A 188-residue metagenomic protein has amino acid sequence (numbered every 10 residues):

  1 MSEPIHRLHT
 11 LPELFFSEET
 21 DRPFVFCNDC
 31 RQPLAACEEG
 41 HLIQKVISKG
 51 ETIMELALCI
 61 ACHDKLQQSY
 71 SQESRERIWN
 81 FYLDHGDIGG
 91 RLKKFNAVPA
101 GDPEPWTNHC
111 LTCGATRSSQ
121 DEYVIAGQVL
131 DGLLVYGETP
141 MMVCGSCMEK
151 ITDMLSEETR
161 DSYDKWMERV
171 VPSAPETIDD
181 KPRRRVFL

Functional and structural regions predicted by a protein language model:
M1-E19, Q68-E104, S156-L188: Short, intrinsically disordered terminal segments enriched in charged and Pro/Gly residues
P4-R7, L11, E39, I43 (+5 more regions): Residue-level signal for well-ordered alpha-helical segments
D21-I53, Q72-E73, E104-G137: Short recognition patches in nucleic-acid-associated and regulatory proteins
I53-W79, Y136-S162: Short metal-binding segments enriched for Cys and/or His
F95-E138, V143-S146, T152-V170: Cys/His-clustered metal-coordination modules, chiefly Zn-binding fingers
